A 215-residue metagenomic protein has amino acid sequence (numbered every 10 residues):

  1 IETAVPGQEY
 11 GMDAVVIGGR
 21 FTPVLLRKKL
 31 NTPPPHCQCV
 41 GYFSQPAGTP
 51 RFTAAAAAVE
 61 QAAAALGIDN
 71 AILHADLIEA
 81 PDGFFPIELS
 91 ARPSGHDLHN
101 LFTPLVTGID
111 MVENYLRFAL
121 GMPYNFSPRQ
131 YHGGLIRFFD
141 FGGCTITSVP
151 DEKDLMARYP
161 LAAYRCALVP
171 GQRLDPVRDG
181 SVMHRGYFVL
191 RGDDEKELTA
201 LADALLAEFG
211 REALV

Functional and structural regions predicted by a protein language model:
I1-I68, I72, E79, P86 (+1 more regions): ATP-dependent carboxylate/phosphate-activation module, predominantly the ATP-grasp catalytic core and closely related
T3, A14, L77, R137 (+1 more regions): Preference for bulky hydrophobic residues occupying beta-strand positions in well-ordered beta-sheet regions
A58-A63, A75, P150, Q172-P176: Residue-level detector of functional hotspots within protein domains
E79-F85, D179-H184: A short, glycine/Asx- and small/polar-enriched loop/turn that sits immediately N-terminal to a beta-strand
L116-V215: Peripheral (often C-terminal) accessory segments that flank ATP-dependent C-N-forming ligase machineries
